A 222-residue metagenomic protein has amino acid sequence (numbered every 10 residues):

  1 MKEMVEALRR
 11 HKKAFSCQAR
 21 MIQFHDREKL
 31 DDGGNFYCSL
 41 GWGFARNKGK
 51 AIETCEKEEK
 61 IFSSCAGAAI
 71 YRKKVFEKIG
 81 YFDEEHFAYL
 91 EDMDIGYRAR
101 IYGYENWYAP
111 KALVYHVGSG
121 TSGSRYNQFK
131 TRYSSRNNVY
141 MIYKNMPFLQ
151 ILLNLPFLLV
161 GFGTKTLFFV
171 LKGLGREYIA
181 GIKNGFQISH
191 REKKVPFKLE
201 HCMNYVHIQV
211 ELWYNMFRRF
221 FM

Functional and structural regions predicted by a protein language model:
M1-W42: Conserved donor NDP-sugar-binding/catalytic core segment of glycosyltransferases
E3-E6, D94-I95, N137, E177-N184: Alpha-helical elements of Rossmann-like donor-binding domains used by nucleotide-donor carbohydrate transfer enzymes
E3-M4, F62-L113: A short, conserved alpha-helix in the catalytic core of glycosyltransferases
R20, N106-G118, Q128, L153: Catalytic beta-strand/loop signature of glycosyltransferases that borders the donor
L30-D31, W42-G43, K50-K74, A88 (+2 more regions): A recurrent flexible, glycine/aromatic-enriched loop bordering the glycosyltransferase active site that acts as
Y115-R136, F169-R176: Nucleotide-sugar-dependent glycosyltransferase catalytic core
I151-M222: Non-catalytic, C-terminal membrane-associated alpha-helical segments of glycosyltransferases
